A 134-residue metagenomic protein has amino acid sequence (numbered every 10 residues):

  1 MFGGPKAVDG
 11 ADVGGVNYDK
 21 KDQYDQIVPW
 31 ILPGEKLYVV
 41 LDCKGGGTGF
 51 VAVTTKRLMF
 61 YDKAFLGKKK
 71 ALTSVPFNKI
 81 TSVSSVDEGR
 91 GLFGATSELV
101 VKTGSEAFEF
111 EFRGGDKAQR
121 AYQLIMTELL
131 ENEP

Functional and structural regions predicted by a protein language model:
M1, L92, A107-E111: Intrinsic disorder/low-structure terminal segments
M1-V51, P134: Anionic N-terminal interaction surfaces
F2-P5, G115-P134: Terminal and domain-flanking low-complexity segments
Y38-T96, V100-K102: Phosphoinositide-binding peripheral membrane targeting modules
T103-A121: Canonical phosphoinositide-binding patch of PH/PH-like domains
